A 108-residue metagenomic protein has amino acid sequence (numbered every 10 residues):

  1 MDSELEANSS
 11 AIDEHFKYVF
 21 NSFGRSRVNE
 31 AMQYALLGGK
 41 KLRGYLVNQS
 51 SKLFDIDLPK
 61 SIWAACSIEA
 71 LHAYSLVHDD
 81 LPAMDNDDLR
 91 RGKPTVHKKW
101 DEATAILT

Functional and structural regions predicted by a protein language model:
M1-L71, V77, A83-N86, R90-R91: Conserved N-terminal diphosphate/IPP-binding helix and adjacent helical/loop segment of trans-prenyltransferase domains
A35, N86-T108: Divalent-cation-assisted or electrostatically stabilized phosphate/pyrophosphate-binding catalytic cores
